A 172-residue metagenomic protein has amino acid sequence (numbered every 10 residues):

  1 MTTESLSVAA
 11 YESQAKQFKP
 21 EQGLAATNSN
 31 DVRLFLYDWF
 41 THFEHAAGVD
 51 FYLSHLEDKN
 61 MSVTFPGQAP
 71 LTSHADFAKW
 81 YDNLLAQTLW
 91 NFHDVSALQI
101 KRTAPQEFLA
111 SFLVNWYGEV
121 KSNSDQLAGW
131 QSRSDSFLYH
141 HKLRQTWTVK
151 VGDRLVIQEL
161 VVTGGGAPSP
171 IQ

Functional and structural regions predicted by a protein language model:
M1-K16, E107-L109, W130-Q172: Short beta-strand edge/turn micro-motifs at domain boundaries
M1-S54, S62-T64: Short, low-complexity N-terminal intrinsically disordered segments enriched in polar/charged residues
T27-F35, Q87-W90, V95-A97, G152 (+1 more regions): A broad structural signal for short, well-ordered beta-strand segments within beta-sheet-rich domains
V49-A104, F112: A solvent-exposed, acidic/Ser-Thr-rich amphipathic alpha-helical stretch
L56, V114-G118, G164: Short beta-strand segments enriched in hydrophobic/aromatic residues within well-folded beta-rich domains
T72, E119, G165-S169: Short catalytic/ligand-binding loop motif for oxyanion handling, primarily in non-cytosolic enzymes, centered on
K79-D82, D125-Q131: Short Pro/Gly-enriched beta-strand edge/turn motifs at strand-loop
A104-Q126, H141: A short hydrophobic beta-strand element
